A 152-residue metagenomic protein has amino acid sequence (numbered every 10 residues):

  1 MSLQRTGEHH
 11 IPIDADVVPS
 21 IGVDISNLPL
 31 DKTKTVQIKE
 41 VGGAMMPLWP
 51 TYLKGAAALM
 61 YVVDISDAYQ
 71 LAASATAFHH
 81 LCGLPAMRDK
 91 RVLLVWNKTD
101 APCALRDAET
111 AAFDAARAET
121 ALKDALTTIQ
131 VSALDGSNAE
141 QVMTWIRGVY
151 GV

Functional and structural regions predicted by a protein language model:
M1-V152: TRAFAC-class small GTPase G-domain
